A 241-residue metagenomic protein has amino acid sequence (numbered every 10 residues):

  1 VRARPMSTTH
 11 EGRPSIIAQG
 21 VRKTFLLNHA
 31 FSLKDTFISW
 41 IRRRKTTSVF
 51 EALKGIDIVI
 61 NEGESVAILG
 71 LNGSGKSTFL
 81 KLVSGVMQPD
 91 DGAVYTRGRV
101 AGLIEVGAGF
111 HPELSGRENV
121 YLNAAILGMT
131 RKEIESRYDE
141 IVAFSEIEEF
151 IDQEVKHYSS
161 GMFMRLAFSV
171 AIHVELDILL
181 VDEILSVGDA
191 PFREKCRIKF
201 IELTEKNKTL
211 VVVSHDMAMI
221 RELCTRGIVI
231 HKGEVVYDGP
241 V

Functional and structural regions predicted by a protein language model:
R2-K54, V241: Pre-NBD coupling/linker segments of ABC/ABC-like ATPases
D35-R42, Y121, E133-F150: Conserved ABC ATPase "signature" region
L69-L71: The feature captures the beta-strand-to-loop junction immediately N-terminal to the Walker
S214-H215: H-loop/switch region of ABC-family ATPase nucleotide-binding domains
E222-V229: Conserved catalytic segment of ABC-fold P-loop ATPases
K232-G233: Conserved ABC ATPase "signature" C-loop
